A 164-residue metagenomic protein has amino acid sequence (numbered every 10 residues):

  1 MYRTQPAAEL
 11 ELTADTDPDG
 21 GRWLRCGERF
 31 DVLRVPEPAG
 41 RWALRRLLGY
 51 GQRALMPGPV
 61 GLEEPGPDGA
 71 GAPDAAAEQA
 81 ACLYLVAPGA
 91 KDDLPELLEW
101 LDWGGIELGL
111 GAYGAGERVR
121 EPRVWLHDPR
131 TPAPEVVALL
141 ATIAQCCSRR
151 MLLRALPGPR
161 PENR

Functional and structural regions predicted by a protein language model:
M1-Q79, P88-D92, L126-R164: Signature for HUH/AEP ssDNA processing cores
G49-G51, L98-W100, L110, G114 (+1 more regions): Generic preference for flexible, low-structure residues
G51-R53, D102-G104, E121: Generic alpha-helical propensity signal that fires on short helical segments and nearby coil/disordered stretches
A81-L83: Conserved active-site beta-strand-loop modules that form the wall/rim of enzyme catalytic pockets and either contain
L85-G111, V137: Helical (often loop-to-helix) elements that flank the catalytic cores of nucleotide-handling enzymes
Y113-P122: A recognition module on extended beta-rich or small alphabeta surfaces enriched in W/G with H and D/E
